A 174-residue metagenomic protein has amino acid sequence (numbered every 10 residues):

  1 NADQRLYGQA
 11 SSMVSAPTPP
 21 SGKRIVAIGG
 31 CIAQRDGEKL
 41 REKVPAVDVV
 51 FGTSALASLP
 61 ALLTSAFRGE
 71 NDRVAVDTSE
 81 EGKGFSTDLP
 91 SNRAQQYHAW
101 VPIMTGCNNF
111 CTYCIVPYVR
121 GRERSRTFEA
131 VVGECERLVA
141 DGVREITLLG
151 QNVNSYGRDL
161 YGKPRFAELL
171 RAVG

Functional and structural regions predicted by a protein language model:
N1-Y156: Proteins enriched for Cys/Gly/acidic motifs involved in redox and nucleic-acid/cofactor modification
G157-K163: Short glycine/threonine-rich loop-to-helix capping motif typified by GTGT followed within a few residues by an Asp-Pro
K163-G174: Alpha-helix-loop-beta-strand connector modules within alpha/beta enzyme cores
